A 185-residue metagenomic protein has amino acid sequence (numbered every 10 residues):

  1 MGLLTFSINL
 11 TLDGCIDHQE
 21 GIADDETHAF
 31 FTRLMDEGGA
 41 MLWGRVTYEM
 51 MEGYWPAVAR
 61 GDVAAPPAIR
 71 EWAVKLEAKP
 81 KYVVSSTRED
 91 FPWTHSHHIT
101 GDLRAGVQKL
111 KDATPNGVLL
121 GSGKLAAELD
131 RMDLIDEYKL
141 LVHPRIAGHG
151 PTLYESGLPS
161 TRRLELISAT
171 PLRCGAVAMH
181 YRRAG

Functional and structural regions predicted by a protein language model:
M1-G185: Enzymes that bind and transform nitrogen-containing heteroaromatic metabolites
